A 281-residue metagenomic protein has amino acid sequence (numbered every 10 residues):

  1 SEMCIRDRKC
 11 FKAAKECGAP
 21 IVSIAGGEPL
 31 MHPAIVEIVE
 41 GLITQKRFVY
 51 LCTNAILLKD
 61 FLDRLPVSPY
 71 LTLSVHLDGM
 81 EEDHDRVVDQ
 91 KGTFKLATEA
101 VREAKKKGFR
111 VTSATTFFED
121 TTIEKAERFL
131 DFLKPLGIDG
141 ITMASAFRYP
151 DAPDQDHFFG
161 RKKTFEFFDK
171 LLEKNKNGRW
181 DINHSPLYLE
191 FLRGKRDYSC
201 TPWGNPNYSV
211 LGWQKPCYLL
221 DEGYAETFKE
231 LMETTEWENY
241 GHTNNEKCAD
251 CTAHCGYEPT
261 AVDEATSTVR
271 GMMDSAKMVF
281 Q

Functional and structural regions predicted by a protein language model:
M3-I5: Short, small-residue-biased leader/transition segments that mark boundaries at the very start of proteins
R8-G26, L30, T243-C255, K277-Q281: Short Fe-S-cluster ligation motifs
A14, A34-L42: N-terminal active-site wall of soluble small-molecule enzyme domains
A25-G27, C52-N54, A114-T116, F280-Q281: Structural motif
P29-L30, N54-L58, E119-D120: Short beta->alpha connector loops
A34, D60-F61, K125: Short acidic active-site motifs
Q45-F48, R64, S68-K215, L219-D221 (+1 more regions): Radical SAM enzyme [4Fe-4S]-AdoMet core and its adjacent flexible, acidic and glycine-rich loops/tails across
W213-Q281: Flexible mid-to-C-terminal extensions adjoining Fe-S/redox cofactors in radical SAM and related proteins
